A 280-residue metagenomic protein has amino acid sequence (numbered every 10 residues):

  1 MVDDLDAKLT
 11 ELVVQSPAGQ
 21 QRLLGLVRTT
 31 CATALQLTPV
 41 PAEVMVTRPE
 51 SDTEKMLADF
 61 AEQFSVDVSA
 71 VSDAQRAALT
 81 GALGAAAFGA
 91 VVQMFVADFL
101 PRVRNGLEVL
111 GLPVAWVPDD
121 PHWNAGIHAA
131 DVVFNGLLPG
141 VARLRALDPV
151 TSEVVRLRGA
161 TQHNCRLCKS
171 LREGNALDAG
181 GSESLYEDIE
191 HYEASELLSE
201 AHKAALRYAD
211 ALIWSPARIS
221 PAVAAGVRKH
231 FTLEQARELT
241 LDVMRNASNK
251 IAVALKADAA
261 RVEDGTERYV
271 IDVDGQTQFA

Functional and structural regions predicted by a protein language model:
M1-A280: Hydrophobic alpha-helical segments
